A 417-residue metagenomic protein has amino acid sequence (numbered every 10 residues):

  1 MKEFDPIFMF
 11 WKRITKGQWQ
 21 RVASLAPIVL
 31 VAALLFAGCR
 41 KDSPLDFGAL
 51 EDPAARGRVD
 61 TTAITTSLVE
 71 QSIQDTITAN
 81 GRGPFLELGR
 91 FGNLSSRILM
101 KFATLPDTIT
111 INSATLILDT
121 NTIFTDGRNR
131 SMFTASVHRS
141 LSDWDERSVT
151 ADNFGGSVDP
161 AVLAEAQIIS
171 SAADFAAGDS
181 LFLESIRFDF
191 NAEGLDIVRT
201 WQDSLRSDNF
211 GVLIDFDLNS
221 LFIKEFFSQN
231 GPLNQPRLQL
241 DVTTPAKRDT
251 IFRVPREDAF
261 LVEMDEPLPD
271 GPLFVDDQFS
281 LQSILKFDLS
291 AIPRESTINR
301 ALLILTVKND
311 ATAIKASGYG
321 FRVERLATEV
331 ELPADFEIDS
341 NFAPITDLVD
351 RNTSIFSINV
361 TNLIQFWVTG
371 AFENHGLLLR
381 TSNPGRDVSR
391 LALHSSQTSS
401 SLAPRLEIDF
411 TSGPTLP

Functional and structural regions predicted by a protein language model:
K2-P27, F36-P417: Secreted, disulfide-rich extracellular signaling modules
